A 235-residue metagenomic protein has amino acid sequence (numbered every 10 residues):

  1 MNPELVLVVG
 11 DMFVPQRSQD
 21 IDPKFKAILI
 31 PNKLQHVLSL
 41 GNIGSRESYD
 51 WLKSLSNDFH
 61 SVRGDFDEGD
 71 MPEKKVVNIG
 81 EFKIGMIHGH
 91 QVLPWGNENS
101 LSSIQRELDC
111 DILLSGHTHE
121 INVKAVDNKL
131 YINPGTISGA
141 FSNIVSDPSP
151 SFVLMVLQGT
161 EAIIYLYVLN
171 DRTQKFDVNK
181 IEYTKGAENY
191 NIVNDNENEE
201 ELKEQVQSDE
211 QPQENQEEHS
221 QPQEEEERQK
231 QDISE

Functional and structural regions predicted by a protein language model:
M1-D58, D67-E73, S151, T184-N191 (+2 more regions): N-terminal active-site segment of His-dependent metallophosphoesterases
M1-L7, V76-G85, A125-Y131, L157-I163: Beta-strand-turn-beta hairpins that frame and shape the catalytic cleft of phosphate-ester-processing enzymes
V8-G10, H36-N42, F59-G64, M86-H88 (+2 more regions): Active-site neighborhood of phospho(di)ester-bond hydrolases with catalytic His/Asp-centered motifs
V14-R17, I43-S48, F66-E73, V92-G96 (+2 more regions): Active-site environment of divalent metal-dependent phosphoester hydrolases
N32-Q35, S54-D58, E81-F82, L108-C110 (+3 more regions): Short glycine/proline-enriched coil/turn segments at helix->beta-strand junctions
D58-C110: Helix-adjacent hinge/juxtasegments
W95-L166: Conserved beta-sheet core of the metallophosphoesterase superfamily
Q158-E201: Charged phosphate-binding loop/patch that engages nucleotide di/tri-phosphates or the phosphate backbone of nucleic
